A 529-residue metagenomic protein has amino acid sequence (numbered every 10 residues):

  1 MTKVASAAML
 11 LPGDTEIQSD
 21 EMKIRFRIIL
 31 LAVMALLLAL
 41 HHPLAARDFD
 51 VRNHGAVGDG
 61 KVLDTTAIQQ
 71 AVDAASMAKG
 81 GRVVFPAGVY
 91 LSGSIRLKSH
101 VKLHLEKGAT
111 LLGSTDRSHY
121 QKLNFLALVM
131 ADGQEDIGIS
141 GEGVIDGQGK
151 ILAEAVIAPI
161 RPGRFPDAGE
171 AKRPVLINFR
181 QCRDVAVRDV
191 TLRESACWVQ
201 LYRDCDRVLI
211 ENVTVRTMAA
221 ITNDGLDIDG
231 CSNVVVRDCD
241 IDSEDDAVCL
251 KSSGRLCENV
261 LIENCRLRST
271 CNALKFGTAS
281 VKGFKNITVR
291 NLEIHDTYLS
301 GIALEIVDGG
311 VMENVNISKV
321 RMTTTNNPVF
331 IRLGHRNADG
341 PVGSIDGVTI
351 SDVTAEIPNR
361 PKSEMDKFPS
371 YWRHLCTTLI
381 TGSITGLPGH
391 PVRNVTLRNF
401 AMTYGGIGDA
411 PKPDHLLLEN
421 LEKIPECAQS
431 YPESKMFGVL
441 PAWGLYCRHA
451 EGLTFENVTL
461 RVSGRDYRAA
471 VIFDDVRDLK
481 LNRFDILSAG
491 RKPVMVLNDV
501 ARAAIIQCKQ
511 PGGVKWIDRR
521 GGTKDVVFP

Functional and structural regions predicted by a protein language model:
V4, D20-L31: Bacterial N-terminal signal peptides that target proteins for export
V4-A8, A71: Intrinsically disordered, low-complexity segments enriched in serine/proline and basic residues
A8-P12, Q18-E21: Short, positively charged and aromatic/hydrophobic N-terminal segments
I29-H41: Bacterial N-terminal signal peptides
L44-P529: Extracellular/periplasmic carbohydrate-active domains that bind, remodel, or depolymerize complex polysaccharides
